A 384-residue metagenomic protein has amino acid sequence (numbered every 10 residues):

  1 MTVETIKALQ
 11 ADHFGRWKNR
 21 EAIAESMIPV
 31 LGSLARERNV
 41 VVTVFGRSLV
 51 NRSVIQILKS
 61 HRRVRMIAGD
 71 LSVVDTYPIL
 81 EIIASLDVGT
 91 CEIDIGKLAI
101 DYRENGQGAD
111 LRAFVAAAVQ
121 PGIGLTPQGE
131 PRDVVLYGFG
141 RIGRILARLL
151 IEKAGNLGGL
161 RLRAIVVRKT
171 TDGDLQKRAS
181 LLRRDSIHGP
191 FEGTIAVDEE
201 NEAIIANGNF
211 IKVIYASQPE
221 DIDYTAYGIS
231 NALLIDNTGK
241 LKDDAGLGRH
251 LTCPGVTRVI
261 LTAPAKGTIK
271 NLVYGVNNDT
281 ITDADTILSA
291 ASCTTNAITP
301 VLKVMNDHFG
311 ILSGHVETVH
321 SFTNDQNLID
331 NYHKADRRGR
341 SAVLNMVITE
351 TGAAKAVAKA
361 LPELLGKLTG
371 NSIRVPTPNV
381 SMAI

Functional and structural regions predicted by a protein language model:
T2-N327, A335: N-terminal Rossmann-like NAD(P) cofactor-binding subdomain of oxidoreductases, focused on the glycine-rich
R161, A342, S381: Residues that flank catalytic or metal-binding motifs in active/ligand-binding sites
G310-S372: Catalytic core of tubulin tyrosine ligase-like
V375: Serine-hydrolase catalytic core
P378-I384: Active-site pocket-lining segment
